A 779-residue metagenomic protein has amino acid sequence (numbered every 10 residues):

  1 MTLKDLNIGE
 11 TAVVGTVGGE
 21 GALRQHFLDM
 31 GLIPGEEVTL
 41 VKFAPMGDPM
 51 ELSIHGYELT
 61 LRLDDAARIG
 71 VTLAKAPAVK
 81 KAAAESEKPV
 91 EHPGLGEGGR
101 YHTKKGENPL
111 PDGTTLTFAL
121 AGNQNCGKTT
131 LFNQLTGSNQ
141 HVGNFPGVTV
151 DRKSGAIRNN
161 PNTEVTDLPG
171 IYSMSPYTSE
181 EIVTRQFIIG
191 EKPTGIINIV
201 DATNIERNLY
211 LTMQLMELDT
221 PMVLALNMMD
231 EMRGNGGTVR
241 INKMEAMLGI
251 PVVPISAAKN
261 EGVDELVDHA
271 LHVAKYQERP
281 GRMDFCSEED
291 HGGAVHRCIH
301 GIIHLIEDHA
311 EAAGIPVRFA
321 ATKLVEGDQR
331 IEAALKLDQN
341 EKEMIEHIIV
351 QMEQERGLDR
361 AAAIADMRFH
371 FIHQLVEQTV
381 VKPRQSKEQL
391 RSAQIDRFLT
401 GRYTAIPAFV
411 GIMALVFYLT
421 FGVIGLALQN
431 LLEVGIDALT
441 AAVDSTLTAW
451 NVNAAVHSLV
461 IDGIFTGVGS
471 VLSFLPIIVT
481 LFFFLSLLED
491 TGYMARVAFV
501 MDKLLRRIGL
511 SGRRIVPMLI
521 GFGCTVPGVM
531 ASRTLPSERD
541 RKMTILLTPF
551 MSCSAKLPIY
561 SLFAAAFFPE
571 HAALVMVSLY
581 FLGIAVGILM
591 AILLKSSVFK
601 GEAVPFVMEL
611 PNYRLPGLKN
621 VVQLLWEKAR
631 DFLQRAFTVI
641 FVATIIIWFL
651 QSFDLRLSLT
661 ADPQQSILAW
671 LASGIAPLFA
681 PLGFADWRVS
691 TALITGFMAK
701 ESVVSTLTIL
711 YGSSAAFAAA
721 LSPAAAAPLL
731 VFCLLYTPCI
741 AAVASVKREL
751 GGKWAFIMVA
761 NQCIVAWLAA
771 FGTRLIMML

Functional and structural regions predicted by a protein language model:
H92-S173, E191: Conserved G1/Walker A P-loop phosphate-binding module
N160, R185-V252, I559: Conserved C-terminal guanine-recognition region of P-loop GTPase G domains, centered on the G4
M232-F285: Canonical P-loop GTPase G-domain recognition
G249, Y276, M283-N453, L659 (+1 more regions): Extended helical scaffolds that flank P-loop GTPase cores
A362-D366, K382, V423-I464, I508 (+2 more regions): Extended, low-charge hydrophobic alpha-helical regions
A408-L419, L481-S486, A564-A566, L579-L593 (+3 more regions): Hydrophobic core segments of alpha-helical transmembrane domains in multi-pass membrane transport and ion-translocation
V434, A438-A442, A495-T525, K600-L624 (+1 more regions): Juxtamembrane inter-helical linkers in multi-pass membrane proteins
F550, S554-V577, A741-G751, A770-L779: Transmembrane helix-loop junctions at the membrane interface of multipass transporters and ion channels
